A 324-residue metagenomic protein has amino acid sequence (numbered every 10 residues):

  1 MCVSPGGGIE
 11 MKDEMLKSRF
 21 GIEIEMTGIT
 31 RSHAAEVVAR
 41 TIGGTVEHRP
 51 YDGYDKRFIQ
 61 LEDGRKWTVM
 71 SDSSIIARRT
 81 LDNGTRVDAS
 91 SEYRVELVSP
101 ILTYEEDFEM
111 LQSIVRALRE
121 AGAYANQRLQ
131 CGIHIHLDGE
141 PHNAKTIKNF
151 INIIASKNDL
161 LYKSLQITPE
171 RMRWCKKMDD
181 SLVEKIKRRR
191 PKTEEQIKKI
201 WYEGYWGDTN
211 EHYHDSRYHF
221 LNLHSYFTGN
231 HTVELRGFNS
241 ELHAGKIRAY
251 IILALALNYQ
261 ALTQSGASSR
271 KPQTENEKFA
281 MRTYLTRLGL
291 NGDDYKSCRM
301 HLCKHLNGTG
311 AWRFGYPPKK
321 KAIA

Functional and structural regions predicted by a protein language model:
C2-Q127, E140-A324: C-terminal accessory/tail domains of diverse enzymes
L129-I133, L137: Short, conserved phosphate-binding/catalytic loop or strand-edge motifs used in phosphoryl-/nucleotidyl-transfer
